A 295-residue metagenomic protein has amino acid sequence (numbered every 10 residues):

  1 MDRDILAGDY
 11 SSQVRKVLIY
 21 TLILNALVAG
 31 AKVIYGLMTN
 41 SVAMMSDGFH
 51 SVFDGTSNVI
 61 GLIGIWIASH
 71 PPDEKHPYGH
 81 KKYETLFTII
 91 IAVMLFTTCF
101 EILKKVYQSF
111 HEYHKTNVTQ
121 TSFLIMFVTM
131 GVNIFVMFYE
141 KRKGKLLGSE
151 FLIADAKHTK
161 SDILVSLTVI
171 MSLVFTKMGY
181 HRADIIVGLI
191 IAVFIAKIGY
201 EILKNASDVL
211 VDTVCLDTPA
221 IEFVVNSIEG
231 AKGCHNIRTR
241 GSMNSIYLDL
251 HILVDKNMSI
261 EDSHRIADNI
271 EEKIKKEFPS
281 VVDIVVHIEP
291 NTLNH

Functional and structural regions predicted by a protein language model:
M1-L24, L37-T39, A43-H295: Alpha-helical transmembrane segments and adjacent TM-loop junctions that form the membrane-embedded core of multi-pass
